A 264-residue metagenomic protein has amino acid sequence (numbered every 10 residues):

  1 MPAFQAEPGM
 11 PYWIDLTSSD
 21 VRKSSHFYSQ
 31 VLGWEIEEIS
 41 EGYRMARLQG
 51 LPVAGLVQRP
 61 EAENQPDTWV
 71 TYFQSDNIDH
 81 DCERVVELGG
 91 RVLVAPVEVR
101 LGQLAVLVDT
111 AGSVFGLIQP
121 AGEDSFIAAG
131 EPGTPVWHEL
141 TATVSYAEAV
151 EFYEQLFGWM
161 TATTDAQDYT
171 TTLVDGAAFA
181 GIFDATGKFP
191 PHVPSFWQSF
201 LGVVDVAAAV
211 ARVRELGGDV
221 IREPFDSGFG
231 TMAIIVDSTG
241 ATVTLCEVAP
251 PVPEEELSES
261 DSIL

Functional and structural regions predicted by a protein language model:
M1-R22, W69-T71, I118-V150, L156-W159 (+4 more regions): N-terminal beta-strand motif that seeds the catalytic metal site of vicinal oxygen chelate
A3-P52, E87, A95-G102, V106 (+3 more regions): Core segments of cupin and vicinal oxygen chelate
F4-Q5, A95, A128-A129, P190 (+1 more regions): Short helix-capping and inter-helix turn/linker motifs at the boundaries of alpha-helical repeat units
D20-V21, R47-P52, T71-A111, F200-T242: Vicinal oxygen chelate
L32-P66, T110-A121, M160-P194, D237-S238 (+1 more regions): Conserved short beta-strand elements that form part of the metal-binding/catalytic scaffold of enzyme active sites
G102-Q103, V114, D124-F126: Short, well-ordered, mixed-charge alpha-helical segments that flank or form enzyme active sites
V106, G116, W137-E139, G202 (+1 more regions): Conserved beta-strand segments that form the floor/walls of ligand-binding pockets within enzyme and binding domains
Y146, T163-H192, F196-G202, A207-V210 (+4 more regions): Intrinsically disordered, low-complexity, positively biased terminal segments
